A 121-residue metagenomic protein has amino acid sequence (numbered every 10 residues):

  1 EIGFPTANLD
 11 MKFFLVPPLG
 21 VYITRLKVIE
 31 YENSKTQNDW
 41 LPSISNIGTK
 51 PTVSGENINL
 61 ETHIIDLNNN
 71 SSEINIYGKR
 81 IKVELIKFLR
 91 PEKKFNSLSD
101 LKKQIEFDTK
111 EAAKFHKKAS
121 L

Functional and structural regions predicted by a protein language model:
E1-L121: Phosphate/ribose-recognition catalytic cores of enzymes acting on nucleotide-derived substrates
